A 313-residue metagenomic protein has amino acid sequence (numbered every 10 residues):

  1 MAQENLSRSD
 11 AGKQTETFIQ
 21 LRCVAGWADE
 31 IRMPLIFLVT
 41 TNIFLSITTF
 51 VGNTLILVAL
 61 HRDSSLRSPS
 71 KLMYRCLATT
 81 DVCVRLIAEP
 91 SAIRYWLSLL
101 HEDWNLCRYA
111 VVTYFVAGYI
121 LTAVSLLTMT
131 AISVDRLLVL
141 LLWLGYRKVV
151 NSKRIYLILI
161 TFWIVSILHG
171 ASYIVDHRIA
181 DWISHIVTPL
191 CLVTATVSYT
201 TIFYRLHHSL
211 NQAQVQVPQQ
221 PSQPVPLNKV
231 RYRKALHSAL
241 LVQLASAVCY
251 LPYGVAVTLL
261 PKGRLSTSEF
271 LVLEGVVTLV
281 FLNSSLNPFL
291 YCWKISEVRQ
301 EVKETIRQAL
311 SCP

Functional and structural regions predicted by a protein language model:
M1-V51: Extracellular N-terminal segment of 7TM GPCRs
I31-I43, S70-A131: Extracellular TM2-ECL1-early TM3 structural module of rhodopsin-like
L45-T48, C76-A88, R154-G170, L192 (+2 more regions): Alpha-helical transmembrane segments of multi-pass membrane proteins
H101, A171-H185, L260-L271: Membrane-lumen (extracellular) interface motif
T122-I160: Class A GPCR helix-loop hinge within the 7TM core
V165-Y204: Extracellular-loop-to-transmembrane junctions of the mid-late helices
A195, V248-T258, L273-P313: Seventh transmembrane helix
Y204-A256: Intracellular effector-coupling site of seven-transmembrane GPCRs, centered on the ICL3-to-TM6 transition
